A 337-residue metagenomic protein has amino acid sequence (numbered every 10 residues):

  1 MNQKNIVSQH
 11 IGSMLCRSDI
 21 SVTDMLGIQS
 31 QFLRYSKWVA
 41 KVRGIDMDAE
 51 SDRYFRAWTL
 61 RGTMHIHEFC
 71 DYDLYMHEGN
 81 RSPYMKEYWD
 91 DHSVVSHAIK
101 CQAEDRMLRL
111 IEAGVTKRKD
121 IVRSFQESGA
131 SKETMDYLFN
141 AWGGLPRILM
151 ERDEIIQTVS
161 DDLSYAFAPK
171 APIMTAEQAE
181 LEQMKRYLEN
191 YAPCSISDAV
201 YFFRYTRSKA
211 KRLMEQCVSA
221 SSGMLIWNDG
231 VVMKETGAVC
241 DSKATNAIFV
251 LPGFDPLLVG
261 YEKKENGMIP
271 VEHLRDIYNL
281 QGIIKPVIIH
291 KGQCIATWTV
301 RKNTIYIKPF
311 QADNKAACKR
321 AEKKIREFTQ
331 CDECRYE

Functional and structural regions predicted by a protein language model:
M1-T134: Phosphate-backbone binding and catalysis cores of DNA-processing enzymes
S51-T63, I148-S160, V218-N228, A296: A short, conserved structural fragment
M76-D91, P169-A192, K243-G253, L257-V259: Short, amphipathic alpha-helical interaction segments positioned at domain boundaries
K117-Q126, I196-Y201, G292: A short acidic, leucine-rich amphipathic alpha-helix
L138-L213: Loop-centered beta-sheet repeat module
A192-C194, D198-S242: Anionic-ligand-binding alpha/beta catalytic cores of soluble enzymes and soluble regulatory domains that recognize
S222-H273: Non-catalytic regulatory appendages
I277-Y278, I283, I288-E337: Glycine-rich, small/acidic residue-mixed loop/short-helix segments
